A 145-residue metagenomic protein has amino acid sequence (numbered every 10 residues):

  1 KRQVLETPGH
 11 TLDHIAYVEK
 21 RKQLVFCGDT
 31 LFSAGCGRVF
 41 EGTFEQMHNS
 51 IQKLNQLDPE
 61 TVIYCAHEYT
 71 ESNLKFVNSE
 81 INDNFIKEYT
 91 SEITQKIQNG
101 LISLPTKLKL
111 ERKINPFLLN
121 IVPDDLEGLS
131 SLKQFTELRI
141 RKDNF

Functional and structural regions predicted by a protein language model:
K1-I81, T136-E137, K142-D143: Catalytic core of the metallo-beta-lactamase
Q52-V62, E71-F145: Accessory terminal helices/loops
